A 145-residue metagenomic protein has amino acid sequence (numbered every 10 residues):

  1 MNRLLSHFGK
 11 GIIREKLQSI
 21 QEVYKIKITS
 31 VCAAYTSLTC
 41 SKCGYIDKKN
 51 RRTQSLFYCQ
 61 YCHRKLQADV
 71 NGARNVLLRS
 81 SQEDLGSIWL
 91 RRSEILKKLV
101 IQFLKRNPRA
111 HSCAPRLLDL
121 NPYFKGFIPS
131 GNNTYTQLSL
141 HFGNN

Functional and structural regions predicted by a protein language model:
M1-N145: Positively charged, helix-rich recognition surfaces that bind polyanionic ligands
